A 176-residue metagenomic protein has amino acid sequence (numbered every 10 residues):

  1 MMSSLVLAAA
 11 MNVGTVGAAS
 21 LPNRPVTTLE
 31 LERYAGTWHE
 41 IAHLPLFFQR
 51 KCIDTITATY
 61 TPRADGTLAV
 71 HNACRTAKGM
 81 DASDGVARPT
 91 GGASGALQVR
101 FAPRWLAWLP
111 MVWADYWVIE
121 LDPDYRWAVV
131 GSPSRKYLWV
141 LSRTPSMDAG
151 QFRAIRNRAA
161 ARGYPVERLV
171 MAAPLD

Functional and structural regions predicted by a protein language model:
M2-S3, L7-D176: A beta-rich soluble binding module of mature secreted/lumenal proteins
